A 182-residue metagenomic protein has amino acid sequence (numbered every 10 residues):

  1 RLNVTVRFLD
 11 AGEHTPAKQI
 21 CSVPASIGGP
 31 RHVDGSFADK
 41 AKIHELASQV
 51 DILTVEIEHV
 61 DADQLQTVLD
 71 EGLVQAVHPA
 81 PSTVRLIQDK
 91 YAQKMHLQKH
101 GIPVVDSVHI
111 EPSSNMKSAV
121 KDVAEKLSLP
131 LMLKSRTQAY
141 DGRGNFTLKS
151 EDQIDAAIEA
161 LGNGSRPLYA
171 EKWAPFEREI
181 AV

Functional and structural regions predicted by a protein language model:
R1-M95, K99, S113-N115: ATP-binding N-terminal substructure of ATP-dependent carboxylate-amine bond-forming enzymes
E13, T137-A139, A174-R178: Glycine-rich beta-alpha junction loops
K18-Q19, D63-Q66, G142-G144, E179-V182: Short glycine-/acidic-enriched loop or helix-start segments at secondary-structure transitions that form or flank
A38-K42, S118-A119, L133, L168-Y169: A generic local structural motif
L46-Q49, E125-L127, N163-G164: Glycine-rich phosphate-binding loop signature in dinucleotide/nucleotide-binding domains
I57, E111, T137, K172-A174: Structured beta->alpha junctions
L73-V74, H78-N145, E151: A conserved helix-loop-beta module that forms one wall/lid of the active-site cleft in ATP-utilizing catalytic domains
P103-V105, P130-L133, G144-A181: Conserved ATP-binding module of the ATP-grasp superfamily
